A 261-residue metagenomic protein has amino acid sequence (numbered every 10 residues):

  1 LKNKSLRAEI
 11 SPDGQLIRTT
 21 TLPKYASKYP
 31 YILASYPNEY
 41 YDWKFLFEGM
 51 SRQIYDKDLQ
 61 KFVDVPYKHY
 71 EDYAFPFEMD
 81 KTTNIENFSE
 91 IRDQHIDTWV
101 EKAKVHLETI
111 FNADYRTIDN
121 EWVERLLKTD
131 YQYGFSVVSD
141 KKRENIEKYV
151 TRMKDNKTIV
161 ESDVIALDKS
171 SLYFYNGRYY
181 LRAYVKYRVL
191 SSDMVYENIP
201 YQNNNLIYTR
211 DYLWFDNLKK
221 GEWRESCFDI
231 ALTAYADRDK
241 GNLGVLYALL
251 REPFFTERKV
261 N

Functional and structural regions predicted by a protein language model:
L1-K2: Long alpha-helical, hydrophobic tracts
S5-V160: Core segments of small alpha/beta cavity-forming domains
T117-N261: Structured, amphipathic secondary-structure segments that form assembly/contact surfaces in multi-subunit
